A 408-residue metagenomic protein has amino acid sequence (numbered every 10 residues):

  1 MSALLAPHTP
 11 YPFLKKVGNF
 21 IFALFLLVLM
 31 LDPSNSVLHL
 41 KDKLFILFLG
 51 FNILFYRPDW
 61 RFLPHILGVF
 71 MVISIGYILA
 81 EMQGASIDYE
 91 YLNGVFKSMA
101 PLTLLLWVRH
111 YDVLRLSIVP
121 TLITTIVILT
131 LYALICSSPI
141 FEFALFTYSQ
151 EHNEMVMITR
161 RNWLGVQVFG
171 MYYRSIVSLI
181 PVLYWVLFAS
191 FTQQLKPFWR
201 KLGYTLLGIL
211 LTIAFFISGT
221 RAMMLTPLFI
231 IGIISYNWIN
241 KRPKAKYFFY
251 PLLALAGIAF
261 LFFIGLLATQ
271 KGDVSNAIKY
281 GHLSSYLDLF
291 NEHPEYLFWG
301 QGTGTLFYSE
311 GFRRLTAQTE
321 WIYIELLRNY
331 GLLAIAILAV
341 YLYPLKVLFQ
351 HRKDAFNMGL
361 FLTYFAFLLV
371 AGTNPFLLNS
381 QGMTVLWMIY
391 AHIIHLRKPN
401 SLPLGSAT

Functional and structural regions predicted by a protein language model:
M1-N19, D59, I258-L261, I389-T408: A juxtamembrane structural motif centered on a specific transmembrane helix
M1-R57, V72-G84, F367: N-terminal signal-anchor transmembrane segment
L47, G359-L368, L377-T408: Transmembrane alpha-helices of multi-pass inner-membrane enzymes
H65-I75, A85-H110, P120-I126, T130: Aromatic-anchored transmembrane helix interface
L79, I135-S138, S218, S235-S275 (+1 more regions): A membrane-periplasm/extracellular boundary helix in multi-pass inner-membrane enzymes that assemble envelope glycans
V119-T147, F169-S218, L225-N237: Alpha-helical transmembrane segments of multi-pass inner-membrane proteins
P120, L228, G232, Y330-L368 (+2 more regions): Hydrophobic transmembrane alpha-helices and their immediate junctions
T269-Y330: Long extracytoplasmic/lumenal interhelical loops at the membrane interface of multi-pass membrane proteins
